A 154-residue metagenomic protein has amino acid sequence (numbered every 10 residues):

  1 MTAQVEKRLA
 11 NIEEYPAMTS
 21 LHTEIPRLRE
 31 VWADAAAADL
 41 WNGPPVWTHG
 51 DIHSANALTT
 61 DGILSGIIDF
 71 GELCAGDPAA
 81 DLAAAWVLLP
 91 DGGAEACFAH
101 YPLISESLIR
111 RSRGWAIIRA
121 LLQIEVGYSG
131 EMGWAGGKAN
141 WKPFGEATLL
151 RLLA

Functional and structural regions predicted by a protein language model:
M1-G50, W141-L149: An alpha-helical support segment within catalytic cores of ATP-dependent transferases
T2-E6, P26-R27, S65-G71, G93-A96: Short hydrophobic/aromatic-rich motifs at helix boundaries and adjacent loops
T2-I12, A37-G43, L58-I63, S112-A116 (+1 more regions): Short, charged low-complexity intrinsically disordered segments located at boundaries of structured domains
A10, E72-A75, A84-A154: Helix-rich C-terminal or lid/interface subdomains of diverse kinases
M18-L21, A37-D39, N56-A57, W86 (+1 more regions): N-terminal start-of-chain detector that recognizes signal peptides and the immediate post-cleavage beginning
W32-L82: Active-site acidic catalytic loop and adjacent metal/ATP-binding pocket of ATP-dependent phosphoryl transfer enzymes
